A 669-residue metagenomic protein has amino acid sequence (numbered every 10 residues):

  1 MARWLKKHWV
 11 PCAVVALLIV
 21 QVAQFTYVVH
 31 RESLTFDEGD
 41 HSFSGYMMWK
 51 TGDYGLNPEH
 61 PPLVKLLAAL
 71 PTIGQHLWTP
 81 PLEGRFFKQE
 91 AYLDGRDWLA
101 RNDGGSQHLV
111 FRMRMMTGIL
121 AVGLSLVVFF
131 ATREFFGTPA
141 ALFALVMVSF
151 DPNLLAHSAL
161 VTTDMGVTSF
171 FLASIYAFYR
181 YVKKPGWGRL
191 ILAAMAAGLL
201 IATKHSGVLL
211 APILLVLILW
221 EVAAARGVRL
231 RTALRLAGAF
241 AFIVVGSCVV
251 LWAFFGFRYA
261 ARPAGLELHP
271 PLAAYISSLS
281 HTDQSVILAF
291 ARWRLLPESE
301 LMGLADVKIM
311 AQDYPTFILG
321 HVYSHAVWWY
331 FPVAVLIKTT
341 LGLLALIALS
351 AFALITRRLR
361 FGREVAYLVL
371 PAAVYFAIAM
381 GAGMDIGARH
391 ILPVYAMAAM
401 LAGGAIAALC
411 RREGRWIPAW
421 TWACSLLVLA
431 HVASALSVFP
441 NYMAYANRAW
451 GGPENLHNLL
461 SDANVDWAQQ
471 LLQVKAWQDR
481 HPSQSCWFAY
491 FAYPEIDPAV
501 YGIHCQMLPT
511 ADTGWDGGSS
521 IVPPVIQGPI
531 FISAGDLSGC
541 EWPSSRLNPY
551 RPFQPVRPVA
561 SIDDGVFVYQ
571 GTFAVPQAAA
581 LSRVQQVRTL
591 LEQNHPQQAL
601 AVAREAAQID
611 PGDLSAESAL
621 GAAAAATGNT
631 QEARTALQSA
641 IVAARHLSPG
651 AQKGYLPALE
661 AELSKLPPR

Functional and structural regions predicted by a protein language model:
V15, P81-R96, V128-F150, K183-L192 (+2 more regions): Transmembrane-helix signature of polytopic, membrane-embedded enzymes that assemble or transfer cell-envelope glycans
V15-L18, P212-L219, F240-V245, V249 (+3 more regions): Signature aromatic-anchored transmembrane alpha helix within multi-pass, membrane-resident enzymes that catalyze glycan
L17, A144-S149, Y176, A197 (+1 more regions): Short helix- or helix-capping micro-motifs that position conserved polar/aromatic residues at function-defining sites
G55-M116, A264-H325: Interfacial juxtamembrane loops and adjacent helix segments that form the catalytic/substrate-binding surfaces
M115-F135, A173, A177, T356: Transmembrane-helix motifs of polytopic, lipid-linked glycan transferases
S174-L190, A224: Membrane-interface transmembrane helices that cradle and orient dolichyl/undecaprenyl
V286, A311-Y314, L319, S324 (+1 more regions): C-terminal luminal/periplasmic domains and tails of membrane-associated envelope-modifying transferases
A334, K338-G362, R415: Hydrophobic, aromatic-rich transmembrane alpha-helices and their immediate juxtamembrane boundary segments
